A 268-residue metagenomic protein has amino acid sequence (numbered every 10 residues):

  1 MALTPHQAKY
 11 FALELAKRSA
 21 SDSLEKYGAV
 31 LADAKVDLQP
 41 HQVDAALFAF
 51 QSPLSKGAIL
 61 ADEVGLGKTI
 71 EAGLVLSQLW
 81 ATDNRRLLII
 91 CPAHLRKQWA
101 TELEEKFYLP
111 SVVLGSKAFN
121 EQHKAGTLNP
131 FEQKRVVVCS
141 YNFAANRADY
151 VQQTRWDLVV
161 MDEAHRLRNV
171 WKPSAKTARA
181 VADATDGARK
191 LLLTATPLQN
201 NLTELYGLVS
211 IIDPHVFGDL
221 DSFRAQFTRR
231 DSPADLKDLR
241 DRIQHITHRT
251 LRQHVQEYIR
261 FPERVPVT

Functional and structural regions predicted by a protein language model:
M1-A58, K134-V136, Y141-N142, T154-D157: Charged, low-complexity
S55-V75, A164: Walker A/P-loop
G57, E71-A100, A188: Conserved SF1/SF2 helicase motif Ia
L95-F119, V216: Conserved helix-turn-beta segment of the N-terminal RecA-like "Helicase ATP-binding" lobe in SF1/SF2 helicases
E121-V137: Conserved motor-coupling elements within RecA-like helicase/translocase cores
Q133, V137-W156, K172-G187, I211-T268: Inter-lobe coupling linker of SF2 helicases/translocases
H165-R179, N201-L202: Conserved ATPase-coupling elements of RecA-like P-loop NTPase cores
A188-Q199: Conserved helicase ATPase motor motifs in RecA-like P-loop NTPase domains
